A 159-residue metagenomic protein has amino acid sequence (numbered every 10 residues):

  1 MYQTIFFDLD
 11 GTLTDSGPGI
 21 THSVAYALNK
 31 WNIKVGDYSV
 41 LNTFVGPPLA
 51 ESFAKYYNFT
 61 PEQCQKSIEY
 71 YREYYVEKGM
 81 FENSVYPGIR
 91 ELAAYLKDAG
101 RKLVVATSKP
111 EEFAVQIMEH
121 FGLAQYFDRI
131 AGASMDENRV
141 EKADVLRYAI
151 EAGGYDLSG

Functional and structural regions predicted by a protein language model:
M1-T43, Y57: Active-site neighborhood of HAD-like aspartate-dependent phosphohydrolases
I20, L49, V85, R139-K142: Conserved donor sugar-nucleotide recognition element shared by glycan-biosynthetic enzymes
V24, L92-M118, A131: Substrate-recognition element of Asp-dependent hydrolases with the DxDx(T/V) motif
A27-L28, P48-P61, I117, A149-E151: Helix-loop "lid/cap" segments that line or gate small-molecule binding pockets
F44, P48, S84-G88, K109: Short beta->alpha linker loops
A54-A94, A99: Metal-dependent phosphoesterase signature
E111-G159: Substrate-recognition "cap/lid" segment bordering the active-site pocket of phosphatases
